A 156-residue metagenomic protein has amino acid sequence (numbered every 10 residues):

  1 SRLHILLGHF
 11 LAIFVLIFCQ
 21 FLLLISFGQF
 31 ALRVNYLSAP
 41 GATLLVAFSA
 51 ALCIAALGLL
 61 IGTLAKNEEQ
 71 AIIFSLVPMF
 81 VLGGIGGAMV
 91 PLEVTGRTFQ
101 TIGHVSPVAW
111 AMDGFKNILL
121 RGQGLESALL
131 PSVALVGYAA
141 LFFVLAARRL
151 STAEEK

Functional and structural regions predicted by a protein language model:
R2-S75, F80, E126-S132, F143-V144: Alpha-helical transmembrane segments and their short interhelical loops
L22, S26, A56, V90-R97 (+2 more regions): Transmembrane alpha-helix boundary/anchor motif
I25-F30, G62-T63, N67, G87 (+4 more regions): Transmembrane helix-loop junction
N35, G87-L141: Membrane-interfacial helix-loop-helix junctions in multi-pass membrane proteins
L60, L119, V136-K156: Junction motif at the cytosolic side of a transmembrane helix
L82-G84: Outer-membrane beta-barrel domain signature
